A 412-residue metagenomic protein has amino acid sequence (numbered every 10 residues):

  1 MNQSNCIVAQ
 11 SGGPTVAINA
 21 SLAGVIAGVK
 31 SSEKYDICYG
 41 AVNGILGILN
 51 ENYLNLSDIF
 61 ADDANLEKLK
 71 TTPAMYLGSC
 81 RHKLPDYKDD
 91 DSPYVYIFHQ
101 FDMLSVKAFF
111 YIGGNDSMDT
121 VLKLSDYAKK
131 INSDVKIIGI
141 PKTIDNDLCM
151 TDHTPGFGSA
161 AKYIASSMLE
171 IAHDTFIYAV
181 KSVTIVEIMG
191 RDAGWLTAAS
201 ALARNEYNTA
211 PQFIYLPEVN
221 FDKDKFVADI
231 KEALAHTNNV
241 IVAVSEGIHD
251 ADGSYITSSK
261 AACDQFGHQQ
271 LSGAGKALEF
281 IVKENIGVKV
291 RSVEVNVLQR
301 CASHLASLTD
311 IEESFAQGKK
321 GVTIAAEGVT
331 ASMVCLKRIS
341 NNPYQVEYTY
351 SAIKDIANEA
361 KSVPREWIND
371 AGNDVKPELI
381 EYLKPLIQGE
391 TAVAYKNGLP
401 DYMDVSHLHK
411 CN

Functional and structural regions predicted by a protein language model:
M1-L54: N-terminal phosphate-binding or glycine-rich loops at protein starts, especially the Walker A/P-loop of NTPases
N2-V8, L69-K83, K142-D152, A179-S182 (+1 more regions): Gly-rich Lys/Arg/Thr-decorated short loops/hinges at beta-loop-alpha junctions or inter-strand turns that position
S11-G13, A41-L46, R81-H82, G114-N115 (+5 more regions): Short, ordered loop/turn segments at secondary-structure junctions
T15-V25, I48-L49, P93-V95, N115-K123 (+5 more regions): Short glycine/serine/threonine-rich phosphate/pyrophosphate-binding segments that cradle anionic phosphate groups
C38, Q100, A108-G113, D119-I131 (+2 more regions): Accessory alpha-helical/coil subdomains and C-terminal extensions that flank or cap enzyme catalytic cores
N52-K107, D116, P155-F157, L169: Glycine-rich oxoanion-binding loops at beta->alpha junctions
Y255-N412: C-terminal non-catalytic interaction/assembly regions of soluble proteins
